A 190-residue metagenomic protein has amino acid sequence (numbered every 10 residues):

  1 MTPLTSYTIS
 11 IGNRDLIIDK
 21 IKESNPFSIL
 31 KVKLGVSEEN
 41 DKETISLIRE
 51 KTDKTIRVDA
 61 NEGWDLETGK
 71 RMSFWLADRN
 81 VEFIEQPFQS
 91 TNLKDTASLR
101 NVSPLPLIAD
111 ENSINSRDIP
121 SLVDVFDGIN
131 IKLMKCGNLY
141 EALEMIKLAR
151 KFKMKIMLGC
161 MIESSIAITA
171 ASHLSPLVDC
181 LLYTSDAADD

Functional and structural regions predicted by a protein language model:
T2-S103: Metal-dependent enolase-superfamily TIM-barrel catalytic cores that perform enediolate-based chemistry
T8, S164, T184: Ser/Thr-centric signal marking residues that sit in or immediately flank functional binding/regulatory motifs
P26-S28, T52-K54, W75-E82, R100-L107 (+3 more regions): Glycine-enriched alpha-helix->loop->beta-strand junction motifs that scaffold or abut catalytic
K33, P87, D110-E111, K132-M134: Short beta->alpha connector loops at strand-helix junctions that form conserved, small/polar/Pro-enriched
T96, N112-L181: Catalytic alpha/beta core domains of metabolic enzymes, predominantly
Y183-D190: Conserved small/polar residues in nucleotide/adenosyl-binding loops
